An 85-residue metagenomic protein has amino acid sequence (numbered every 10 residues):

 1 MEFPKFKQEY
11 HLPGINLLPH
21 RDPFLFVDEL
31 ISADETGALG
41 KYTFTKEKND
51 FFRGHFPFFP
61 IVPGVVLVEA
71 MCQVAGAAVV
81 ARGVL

Functional and structural regions predicted by a protein language model:
M1-I61, A81: Non-catalytic linker/capping segments at the edges of enzyme domains
L30, V62-L85: Active-site helix/loop of acyl-thioester processing domains in fatty-acid/polyketide metabolism, spanning hotdog-fold
